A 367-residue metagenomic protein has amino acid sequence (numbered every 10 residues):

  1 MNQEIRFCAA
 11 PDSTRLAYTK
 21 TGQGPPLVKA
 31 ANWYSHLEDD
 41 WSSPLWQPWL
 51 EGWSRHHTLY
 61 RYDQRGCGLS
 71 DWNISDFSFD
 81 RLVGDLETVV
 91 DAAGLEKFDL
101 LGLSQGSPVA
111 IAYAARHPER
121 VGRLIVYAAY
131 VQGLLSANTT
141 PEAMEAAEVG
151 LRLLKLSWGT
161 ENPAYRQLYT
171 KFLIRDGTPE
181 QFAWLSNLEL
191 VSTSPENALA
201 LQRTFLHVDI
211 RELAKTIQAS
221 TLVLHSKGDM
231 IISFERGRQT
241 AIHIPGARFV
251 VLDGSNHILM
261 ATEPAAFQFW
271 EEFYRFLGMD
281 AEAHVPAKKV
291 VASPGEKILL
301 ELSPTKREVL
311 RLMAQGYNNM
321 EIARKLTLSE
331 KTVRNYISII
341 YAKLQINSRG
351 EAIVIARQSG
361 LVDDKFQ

Functional and structural regions predicted by a protein language model:
F7-D71: Conserved HGGG/HGGXW glycine-rich cap/lid loop of the alpha/beta-hydrolase fold
D80-F98: Conserved acidic catalytic loop of the alpha/beta-hydrolase fold
E96-T139: Conserved hydrolase catalytic core segment
Y127-N187, P195-Q202: Helix-rich cap/lid subdomain of alpha/beta-hydrolase
I217, V223-H225, D229: Short beta-strand/loop motif that positions the catalytic acidic residue of the alpha/beta-hydrolase fold
G228-I232, I258: Acidic catalytic loop of the alpha/beta-hydrolase fold
A247-A292: Catalytic active-site module of serine/aspartate enzymes centered on a nucleophile-bearing elbow/loop
K288-S338, K343, V354, Q358-S359 (+1 more regions): Helix-turn-helix DNA-binding segment
